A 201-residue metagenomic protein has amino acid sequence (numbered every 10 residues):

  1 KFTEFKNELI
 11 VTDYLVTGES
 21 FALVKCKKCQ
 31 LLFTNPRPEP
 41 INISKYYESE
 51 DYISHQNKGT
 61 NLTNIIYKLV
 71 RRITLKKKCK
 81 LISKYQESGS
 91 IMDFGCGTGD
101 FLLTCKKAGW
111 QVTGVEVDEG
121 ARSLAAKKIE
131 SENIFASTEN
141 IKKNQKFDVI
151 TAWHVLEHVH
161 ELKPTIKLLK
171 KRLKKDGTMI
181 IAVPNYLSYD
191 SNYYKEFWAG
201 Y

Functional and structural regions predicted by a protein language model:
K1-T60: N-terminal juxtadomain amphipathic helix that follows a signal peptide/anchor or precedes a small N-terminal auxiliary
Y14, Y67-V70, K142: Pocket-edge positions in alpha/beta enzyme catalytic cores
S20, I65, L69, L156: Charge-dense, low-complexity intrinsically disordered segments
S20, W198-Y201: Acceptor-substrate binding/catalytic loop of class I
P40-Y85, T104: Conserved class I S-adenosyl-L-methionine
Y46-D51, Y189-F197: Short, flexible, mixed-charge acidic loops at enzyme active sites
T74-K195: Conserved SAM-binding loop
